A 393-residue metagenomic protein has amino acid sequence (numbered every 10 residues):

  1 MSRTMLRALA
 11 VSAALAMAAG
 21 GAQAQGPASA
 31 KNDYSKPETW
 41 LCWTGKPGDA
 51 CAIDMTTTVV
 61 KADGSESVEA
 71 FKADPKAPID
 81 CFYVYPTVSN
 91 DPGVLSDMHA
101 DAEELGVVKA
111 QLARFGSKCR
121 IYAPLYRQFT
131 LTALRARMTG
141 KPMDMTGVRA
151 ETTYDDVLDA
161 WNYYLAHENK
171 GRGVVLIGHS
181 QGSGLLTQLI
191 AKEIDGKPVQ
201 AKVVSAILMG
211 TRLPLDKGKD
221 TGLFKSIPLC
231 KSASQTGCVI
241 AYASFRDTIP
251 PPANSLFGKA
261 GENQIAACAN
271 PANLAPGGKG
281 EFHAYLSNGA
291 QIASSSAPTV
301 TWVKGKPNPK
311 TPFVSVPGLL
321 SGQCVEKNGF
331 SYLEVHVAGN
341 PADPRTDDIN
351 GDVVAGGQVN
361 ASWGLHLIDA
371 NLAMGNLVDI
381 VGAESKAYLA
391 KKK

Functional and structural regions predicted by a protein language model:
M1-M5: N-terminal secretory signal peptides that target proteins for export/translocation
A8-A18: Bacterial N-terminal signal peptides
G20-A24: Sec/Tat signal peptide C-region and signal peptidase I cleavage site
Q25-A77, D97-M98: Catalytic-loop region of hydrolases
E38, T44-P47, D74, Y83-G173 (+1 more regions): Active-site catalytic motif of lipid deacylating hydrolases and related acyltransferases
D80-V84, R120-L125, V175-L176, S205-L208 (+1 more regions): Structural recognition of the beta-strand scaffold that forms the well-ordered cores of secreted hydrolase catalytic
E151, D155-K170, A191-G351, A355 (+3 more regions): Surface cap/lid and interfacial helix-loop subdomains adjacent to catalytic sites that gate substrate access
I177-G182, L186: Gly/Ala-rich beta-loop-alpha elbow adjacent to hydrolase catalytic centers
